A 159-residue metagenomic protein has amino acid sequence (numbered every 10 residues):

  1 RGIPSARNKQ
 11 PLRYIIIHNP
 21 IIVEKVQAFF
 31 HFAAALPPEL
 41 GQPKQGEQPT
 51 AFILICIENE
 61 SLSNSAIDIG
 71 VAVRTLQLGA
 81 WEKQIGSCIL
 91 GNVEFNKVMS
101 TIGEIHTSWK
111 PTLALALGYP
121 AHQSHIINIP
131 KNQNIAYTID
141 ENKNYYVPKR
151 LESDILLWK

Functional and structural regions predicted by a protein language model:
R1-K159: Acidic, surface-exposed loops and disordered segments
